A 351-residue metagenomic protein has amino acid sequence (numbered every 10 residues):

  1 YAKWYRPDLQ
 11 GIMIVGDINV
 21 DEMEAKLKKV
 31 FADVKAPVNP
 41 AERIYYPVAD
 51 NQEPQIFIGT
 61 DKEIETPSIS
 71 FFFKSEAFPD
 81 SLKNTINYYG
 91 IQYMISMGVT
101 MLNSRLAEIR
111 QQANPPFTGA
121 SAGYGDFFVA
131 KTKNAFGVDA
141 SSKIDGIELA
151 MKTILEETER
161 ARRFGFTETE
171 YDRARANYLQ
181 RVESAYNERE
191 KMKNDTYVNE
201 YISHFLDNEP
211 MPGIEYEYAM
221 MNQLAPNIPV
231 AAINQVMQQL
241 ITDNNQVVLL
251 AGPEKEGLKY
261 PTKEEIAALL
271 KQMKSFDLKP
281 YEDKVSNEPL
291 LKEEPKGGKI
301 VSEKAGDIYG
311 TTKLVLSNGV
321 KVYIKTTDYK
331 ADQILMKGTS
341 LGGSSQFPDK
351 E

Functional and structural regions predicted by a protein language model:
Y1, F57-G59, A122-F128, I324-K325: Short beta-strand/turn micro-motifs at beta-sheet edges
A2-P7, F127-N134, I214, L314: Short, flexible turn/loop "capping" segments at secondary-structure junctions
Q10-G11, E157: Non-catalytic, structured segments within soluble enzyme domains
G11-M13, N19-A107, Q111-A113, D172-A176 (+2 more regions): Proteolytic maturation boundary segments
F72, V99-S141, N199-S203: A structural supersecondary motif
I109, F127-N187, D207-P210, Q223-N227 (+1 more regions): M16/insulysin-pitrilysin zinc metalloprotease superfamily fold
N187-I202: Hydrophobic, mid-to-C-terminal alpha-helical segments
